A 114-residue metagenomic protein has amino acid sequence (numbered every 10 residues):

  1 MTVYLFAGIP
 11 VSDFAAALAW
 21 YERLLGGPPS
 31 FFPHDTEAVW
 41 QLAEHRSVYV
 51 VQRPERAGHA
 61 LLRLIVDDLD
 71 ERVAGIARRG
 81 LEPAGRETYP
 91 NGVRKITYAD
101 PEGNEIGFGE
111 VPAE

Functional and structural regions predicted by a protein language model:
M1-A19, A60-L62, P112-E114: N-terminal beta-strand motif that seeds the catalytic metal site of vicinal oxygen chelate
M1-V3, P54-H59, Y89-P90: Short glycine-enriched loop/turn motifs at secondary-structure junctions
L5, T36, A60, G92-R94: Residue-level marker for the onset of beta-strands and adjacent loop->beta junctions in well-ordered domains
A17-E22, I76, G103: Conserved active-site tyrosine of GNAT-family acetyltransferases
L25-F32, P83-E87: Short secondary-structure junctions
G27-A60, E105-V111: Conserved short beta-strand elements that form part of the metal-binding/catalytic scaffold of enzyme active sites
D70-G75: Short amphipathic alpha-helices within nucleic acid-binding modules
R78-E114: Vicinal oxygen chelate
